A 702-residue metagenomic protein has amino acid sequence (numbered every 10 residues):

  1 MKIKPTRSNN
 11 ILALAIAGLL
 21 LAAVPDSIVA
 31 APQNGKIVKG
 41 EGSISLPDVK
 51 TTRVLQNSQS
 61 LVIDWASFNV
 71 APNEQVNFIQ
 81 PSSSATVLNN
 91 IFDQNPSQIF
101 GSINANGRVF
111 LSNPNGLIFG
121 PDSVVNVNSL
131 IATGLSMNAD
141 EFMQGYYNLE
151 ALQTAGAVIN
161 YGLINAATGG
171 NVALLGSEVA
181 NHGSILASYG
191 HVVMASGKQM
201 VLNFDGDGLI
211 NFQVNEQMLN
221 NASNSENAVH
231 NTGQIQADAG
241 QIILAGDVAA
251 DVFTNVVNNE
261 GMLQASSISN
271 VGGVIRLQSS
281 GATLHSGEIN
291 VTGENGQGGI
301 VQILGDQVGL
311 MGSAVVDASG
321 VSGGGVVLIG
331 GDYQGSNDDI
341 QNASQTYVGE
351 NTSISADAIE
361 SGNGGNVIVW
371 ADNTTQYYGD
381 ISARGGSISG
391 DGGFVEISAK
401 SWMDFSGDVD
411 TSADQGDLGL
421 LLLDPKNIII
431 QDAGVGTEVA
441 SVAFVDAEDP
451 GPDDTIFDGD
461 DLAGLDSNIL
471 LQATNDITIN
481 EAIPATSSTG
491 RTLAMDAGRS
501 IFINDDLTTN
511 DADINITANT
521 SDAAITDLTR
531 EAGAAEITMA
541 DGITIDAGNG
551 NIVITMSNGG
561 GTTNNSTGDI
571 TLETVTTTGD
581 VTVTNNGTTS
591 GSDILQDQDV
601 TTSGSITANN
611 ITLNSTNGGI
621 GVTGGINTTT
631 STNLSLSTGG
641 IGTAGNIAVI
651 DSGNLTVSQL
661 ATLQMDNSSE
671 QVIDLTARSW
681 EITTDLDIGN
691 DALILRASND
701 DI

Functional and structural regions predicted by a protein language model:
K2-I702: Extracellular and secretory-pathway beta-repeat/beta-biased strand scaffolds
